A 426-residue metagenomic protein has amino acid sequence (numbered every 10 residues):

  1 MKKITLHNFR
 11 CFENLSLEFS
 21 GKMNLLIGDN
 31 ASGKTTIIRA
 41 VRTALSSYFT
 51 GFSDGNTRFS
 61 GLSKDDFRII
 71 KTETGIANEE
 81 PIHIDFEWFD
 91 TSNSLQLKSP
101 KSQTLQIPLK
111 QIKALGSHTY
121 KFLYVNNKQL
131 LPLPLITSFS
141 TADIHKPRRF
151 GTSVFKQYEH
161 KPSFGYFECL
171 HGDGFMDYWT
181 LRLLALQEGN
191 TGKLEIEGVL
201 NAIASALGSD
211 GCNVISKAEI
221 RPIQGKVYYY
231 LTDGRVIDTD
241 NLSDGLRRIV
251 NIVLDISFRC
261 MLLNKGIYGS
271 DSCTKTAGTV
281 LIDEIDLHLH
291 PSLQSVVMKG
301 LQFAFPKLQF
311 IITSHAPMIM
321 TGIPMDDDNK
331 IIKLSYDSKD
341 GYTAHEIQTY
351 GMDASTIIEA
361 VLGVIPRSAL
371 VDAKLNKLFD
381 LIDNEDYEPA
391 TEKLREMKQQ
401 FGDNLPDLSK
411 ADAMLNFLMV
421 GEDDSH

Functional and structural regions predicted by a protein language model:
M1-G172, G208-S209, G402, P406-H426: P-loop NTPase switch/coupling surface
M1-G55, Y228-P366: Switch/communication elements of ASCE P-loop NTPase nucleotide-binding domains
I4, N78-D90, G225-T232, N329-L334 (+1 more regions): Short polybasic amphipathic segments
A44, Y178, R182, R259 (+1 more regions): Solvent-exposed, amphipathic alpha-helical segments
I69-N78, P222-Q224, S272-T279: A short mid-domain helix/strand-loop element embedded in enzyme catalytic domains that forms or borders the active-site
T137-S140, V214-I220, Y228, I312 (+1 more regions): A structural signal for short, well-ordered beta-strand segments and their strand-loop junctions that often border
H145, S163-K275, A390: Extended helical coiled-coil dimerization/tether regions that scaffold and oligomerize large DNA-maintenance assemblies
F303, M318-H426: RecA-like P-loop NTPase motor core
